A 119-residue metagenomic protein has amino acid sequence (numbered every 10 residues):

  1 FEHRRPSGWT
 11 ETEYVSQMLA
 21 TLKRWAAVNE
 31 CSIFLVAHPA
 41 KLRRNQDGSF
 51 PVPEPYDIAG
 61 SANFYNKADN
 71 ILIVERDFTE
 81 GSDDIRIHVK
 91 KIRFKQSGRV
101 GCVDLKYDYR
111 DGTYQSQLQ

Functional and structural regions predicted by a protein language model:
F1-R5: Short acidic catalytic loops
P6-W9, E13-I33, K41-Q119: C-terminal regions of RecA-like/P-loop NTPase motor modules
A37: H-loop/switch region of ABC-family ATPase nucleotide-binding domains
